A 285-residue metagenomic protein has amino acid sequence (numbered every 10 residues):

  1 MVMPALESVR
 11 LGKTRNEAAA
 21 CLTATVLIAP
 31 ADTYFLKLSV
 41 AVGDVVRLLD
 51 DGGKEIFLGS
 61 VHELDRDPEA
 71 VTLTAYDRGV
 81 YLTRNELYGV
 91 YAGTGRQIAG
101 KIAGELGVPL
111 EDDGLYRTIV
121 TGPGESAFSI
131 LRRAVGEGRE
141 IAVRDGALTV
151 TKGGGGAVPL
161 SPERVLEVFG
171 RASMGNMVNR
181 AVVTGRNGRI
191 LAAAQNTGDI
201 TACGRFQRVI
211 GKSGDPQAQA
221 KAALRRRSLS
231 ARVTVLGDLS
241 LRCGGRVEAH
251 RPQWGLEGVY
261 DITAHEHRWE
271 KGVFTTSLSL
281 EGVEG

Functional and structural regions predicted by a protein language model:
M1-L82, V165, S230: Assembly/oligomerization scaffold segments
I28-A29, A70-Y88, G272-G285: Short solvent-exposed strand/turn elements
A31-D65, R96-G100, G104-E105, L236-V259 (+1 more regions): Short, acidic/charged, Gly/Pro-enriched secondary-structure junctions
K37-S39, V143-G272, L278-E284: Acidic, small/polar-enriched beta strand-loop surface segments
D67, L73-T74, Y81-R84, G95-R96 (+1 more regions): Long, hydrophobic/aromatic-enriched structural stretches that serve as scaffold segments
P68-T72, D77-G79, L110-N176: Short beta-strand-centered interaction patches in the first periplasmic/extracellular domains of large envelope
R84-G93, T118-V120: Second-shell loop/turn segments in exported
G93-G104, S126-R132: Polar, S/T/G-rich
